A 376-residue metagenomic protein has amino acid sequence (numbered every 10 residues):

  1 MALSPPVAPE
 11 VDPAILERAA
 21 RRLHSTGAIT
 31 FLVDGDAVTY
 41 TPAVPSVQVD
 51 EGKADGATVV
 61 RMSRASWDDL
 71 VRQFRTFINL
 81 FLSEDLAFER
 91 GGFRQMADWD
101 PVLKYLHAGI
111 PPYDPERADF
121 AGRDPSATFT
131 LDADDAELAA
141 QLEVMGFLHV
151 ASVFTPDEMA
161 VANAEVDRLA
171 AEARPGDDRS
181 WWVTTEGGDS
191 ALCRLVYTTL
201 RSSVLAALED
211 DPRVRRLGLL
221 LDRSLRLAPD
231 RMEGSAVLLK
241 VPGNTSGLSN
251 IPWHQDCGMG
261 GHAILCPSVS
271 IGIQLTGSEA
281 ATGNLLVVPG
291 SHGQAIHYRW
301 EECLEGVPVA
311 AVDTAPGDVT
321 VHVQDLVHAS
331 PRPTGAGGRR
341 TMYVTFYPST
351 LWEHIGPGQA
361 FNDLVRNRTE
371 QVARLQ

Functional and structural regions predicted by a protein language model:
M1-A133: Feature captures hydrophobic
W67-D68, G258-M259, D325-A329: Histidine-centered metal-chelating micro-motifs
A87-F88, H149, V321, Y343: Hydrophobic beta-strand signal
F120-V144, S152-I251, R374: Non-heme Fe(II)-dependent double-stranded beta-helix
R216-D222, N244-D313, L351-Q359: Catalytic core of non-heme Fe(II) oxygenases with the double-stranded beta-helix
T314-H328: Conserved metal-binding segment of the jelly-roll/cupin
L326-Q376: Non-heme Fe(II)/2-oxoglutarate
